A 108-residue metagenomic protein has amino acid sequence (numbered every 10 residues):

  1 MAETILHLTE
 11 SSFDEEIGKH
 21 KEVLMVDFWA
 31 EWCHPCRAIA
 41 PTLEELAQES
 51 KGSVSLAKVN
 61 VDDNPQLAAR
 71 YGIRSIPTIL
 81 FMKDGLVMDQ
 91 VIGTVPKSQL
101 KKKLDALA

Functional and structural regions predicted by a protein language model:
M1-V26, A30-S55, D63-T78, M82-A108: Proteins that catalyze or organize thiol-disulfide redox chemistry and the adjacent proteostasis machinery handling
K58: Conserved residues in the N-terminal Rossmann fold of short-chain dehydrogenase/reductase
